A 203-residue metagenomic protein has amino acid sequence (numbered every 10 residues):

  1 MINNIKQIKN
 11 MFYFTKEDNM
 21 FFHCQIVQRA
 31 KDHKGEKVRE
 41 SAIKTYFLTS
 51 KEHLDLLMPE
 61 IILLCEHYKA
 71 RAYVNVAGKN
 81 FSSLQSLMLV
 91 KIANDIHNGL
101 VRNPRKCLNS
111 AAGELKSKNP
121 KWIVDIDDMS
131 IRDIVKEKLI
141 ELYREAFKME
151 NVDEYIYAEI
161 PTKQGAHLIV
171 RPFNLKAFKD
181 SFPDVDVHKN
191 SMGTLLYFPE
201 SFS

Functional and structural regions predicted by a protein language model:
M1-T162, F173-L175, K179-S181, L195-S203: Signature for HUH/AEP ssDNA processing cores
I169-R171: Short hydrophobic/aromatic beta-strand micro-patches that form the beta-sheet surface supporting nucleotide- or nucleic
K179-S191: Extended Gly/Ser/Thr-rich low-complexity repeat segments, especially those forming or decorating extracellular
